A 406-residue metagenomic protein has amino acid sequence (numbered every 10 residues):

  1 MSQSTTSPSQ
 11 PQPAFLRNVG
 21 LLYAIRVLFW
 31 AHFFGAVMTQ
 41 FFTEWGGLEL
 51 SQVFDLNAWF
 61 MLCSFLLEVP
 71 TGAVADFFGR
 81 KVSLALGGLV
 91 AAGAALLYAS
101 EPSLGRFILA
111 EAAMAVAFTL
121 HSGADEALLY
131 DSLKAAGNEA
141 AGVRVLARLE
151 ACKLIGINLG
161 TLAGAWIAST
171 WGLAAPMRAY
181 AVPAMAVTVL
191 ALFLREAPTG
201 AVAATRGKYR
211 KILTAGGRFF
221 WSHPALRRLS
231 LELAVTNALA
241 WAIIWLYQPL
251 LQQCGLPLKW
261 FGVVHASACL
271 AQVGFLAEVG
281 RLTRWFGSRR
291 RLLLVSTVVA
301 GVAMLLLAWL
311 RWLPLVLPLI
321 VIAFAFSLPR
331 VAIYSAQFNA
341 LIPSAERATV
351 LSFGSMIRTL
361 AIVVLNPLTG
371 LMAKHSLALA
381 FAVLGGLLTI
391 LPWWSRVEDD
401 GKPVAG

Functional and structural regions predicted by a protein language model:
S2-L16, E196-E232: Juxtamembrane intracellular "pre-TM" segments in multi-pass secondary transporters
P8-L66, H223-A268: Helix-loop boundary and gating motifs at the non-cytosolic
L66-G79, A168, G274-S288, A373: Helix-to-loop junctions at the C-terminal end of transmembrane segments in multipass secondary transporters
F77-G88, R148, R284-V298: Cytoplasmic membrane-interface "Motif A"-like loop-to-helix N-cap segments of 12-TM Major Facilitator Superfamily
L89-S103, F107-I108, V298-R311: C-terminal ends and interior cores of transmembrane alpha-helices in multi-pass membrane transporters/permeases
A110-L154: Cytoplasmic helix-loop-helix junction between adjacent transmembrane helices in 12-TM secondary transporters
L173-P176, Y180-G207, R396-G406: Helix-loop junctions on the cytosolic side of multi-pass membrane transporters, especially the intracellular loop
R290-V331: C-terminal transmembrane helical hairpin of 12-TM major facilitator-type secondary transporters
